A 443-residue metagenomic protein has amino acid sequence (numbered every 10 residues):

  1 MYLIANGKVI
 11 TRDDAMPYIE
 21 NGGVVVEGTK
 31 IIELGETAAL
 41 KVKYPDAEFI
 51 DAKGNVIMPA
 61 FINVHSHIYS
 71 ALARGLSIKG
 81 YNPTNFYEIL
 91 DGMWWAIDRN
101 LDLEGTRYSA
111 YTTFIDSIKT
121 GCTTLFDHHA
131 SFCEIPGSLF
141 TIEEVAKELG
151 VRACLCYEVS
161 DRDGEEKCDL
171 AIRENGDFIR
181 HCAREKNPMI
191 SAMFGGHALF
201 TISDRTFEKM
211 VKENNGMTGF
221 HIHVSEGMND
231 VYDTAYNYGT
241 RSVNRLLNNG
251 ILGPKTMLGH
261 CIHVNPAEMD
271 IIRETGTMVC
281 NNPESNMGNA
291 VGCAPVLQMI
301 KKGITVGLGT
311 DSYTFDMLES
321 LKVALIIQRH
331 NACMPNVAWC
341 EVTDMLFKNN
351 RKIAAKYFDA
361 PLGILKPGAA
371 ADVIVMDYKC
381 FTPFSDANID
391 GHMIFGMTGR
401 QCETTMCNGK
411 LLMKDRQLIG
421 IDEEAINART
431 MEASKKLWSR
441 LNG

Functional and structural regions predicted by a protein language model:
M1-G22, V26-I32, T37, K43 (+1 more regions): Active-site microenvironment of metallo-dependent hydrolases
Y2-N6, K41-E88, E104, Y111 (+1 more regions): Replace "His-x-His-based motif
G7, V24, T29, G54 (+14 more regions): Divalent metal-coordination and catalytic microenvironments
L72-T106, D163-G164, M228-K255, T275-M278 (+1 more regions): Active-site gating loops and adjacent loop-to-helix segments of metal-dependent hydrolytic enzymes
L76-H128, C133-V151, R173-E185, M431-K436: Alpha-helical scaffold segments that flank or form the walls of functional sites
H129-I262: Metal-coordinating catalytic core of metallo-dependent amide/deamination hydrolases
G150, N214-G219, I251-P254, I271-C280 (+2 more regions): Glycine-enriched alpha-helix->loop->beta-strand junction motifs that scaffold or abut catalytic
N248-I251, K255, V296-C380, I394-T398: His/Asp/Glu-enriched, well-ordered alpha-helical/loop segment that forms or immediately abuts the divalent-metal
